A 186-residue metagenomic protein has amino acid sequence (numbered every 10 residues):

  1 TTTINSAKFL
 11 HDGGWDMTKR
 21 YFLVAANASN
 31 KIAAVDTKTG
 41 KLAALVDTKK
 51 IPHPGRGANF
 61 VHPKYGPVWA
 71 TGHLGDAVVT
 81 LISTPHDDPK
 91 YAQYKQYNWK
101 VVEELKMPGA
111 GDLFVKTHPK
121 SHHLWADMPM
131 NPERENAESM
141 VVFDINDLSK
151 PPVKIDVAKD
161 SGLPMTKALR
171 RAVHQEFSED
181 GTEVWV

Functional and structural regions predicted by a protein language model:
T1-V186: Predominantly soluble domains enriched in secretory-pathway, periplasmic, or organellar proteins
